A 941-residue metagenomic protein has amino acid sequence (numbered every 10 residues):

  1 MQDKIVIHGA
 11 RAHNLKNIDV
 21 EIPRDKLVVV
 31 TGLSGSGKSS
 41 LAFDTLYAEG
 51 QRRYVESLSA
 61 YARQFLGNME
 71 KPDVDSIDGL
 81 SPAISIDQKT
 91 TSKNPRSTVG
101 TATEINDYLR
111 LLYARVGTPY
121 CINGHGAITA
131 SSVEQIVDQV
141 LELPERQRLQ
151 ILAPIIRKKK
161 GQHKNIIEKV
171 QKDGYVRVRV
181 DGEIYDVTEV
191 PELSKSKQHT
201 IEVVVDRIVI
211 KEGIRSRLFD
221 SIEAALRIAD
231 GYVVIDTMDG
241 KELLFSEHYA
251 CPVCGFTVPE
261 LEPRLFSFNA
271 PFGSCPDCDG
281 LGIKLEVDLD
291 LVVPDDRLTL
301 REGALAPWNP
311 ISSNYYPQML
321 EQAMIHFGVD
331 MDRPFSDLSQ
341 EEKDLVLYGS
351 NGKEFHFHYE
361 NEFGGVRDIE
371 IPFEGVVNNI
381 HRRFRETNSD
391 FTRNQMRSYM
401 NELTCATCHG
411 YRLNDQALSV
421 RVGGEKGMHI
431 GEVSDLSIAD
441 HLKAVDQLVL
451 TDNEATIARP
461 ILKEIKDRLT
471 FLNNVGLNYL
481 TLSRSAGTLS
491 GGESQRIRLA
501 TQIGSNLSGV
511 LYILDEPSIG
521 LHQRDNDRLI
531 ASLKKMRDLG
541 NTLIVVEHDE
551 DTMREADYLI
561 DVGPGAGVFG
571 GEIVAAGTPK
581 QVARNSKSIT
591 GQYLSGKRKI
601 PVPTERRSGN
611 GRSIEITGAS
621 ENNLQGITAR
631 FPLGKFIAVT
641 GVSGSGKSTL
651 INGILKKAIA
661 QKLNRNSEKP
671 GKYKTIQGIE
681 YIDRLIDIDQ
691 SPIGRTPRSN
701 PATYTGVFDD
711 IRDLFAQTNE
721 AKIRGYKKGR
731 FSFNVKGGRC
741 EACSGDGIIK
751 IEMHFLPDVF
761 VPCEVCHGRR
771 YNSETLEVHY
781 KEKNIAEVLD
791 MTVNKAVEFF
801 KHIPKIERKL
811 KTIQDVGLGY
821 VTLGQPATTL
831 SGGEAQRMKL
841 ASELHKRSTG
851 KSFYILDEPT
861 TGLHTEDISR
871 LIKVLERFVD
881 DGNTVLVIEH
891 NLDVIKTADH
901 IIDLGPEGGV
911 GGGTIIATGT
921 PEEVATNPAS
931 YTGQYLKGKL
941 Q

Functional and structural regions predicted by a protein language model:
M1-Q941: Conserved phosphate-binding elements of NTP-dependent enzyme cores
